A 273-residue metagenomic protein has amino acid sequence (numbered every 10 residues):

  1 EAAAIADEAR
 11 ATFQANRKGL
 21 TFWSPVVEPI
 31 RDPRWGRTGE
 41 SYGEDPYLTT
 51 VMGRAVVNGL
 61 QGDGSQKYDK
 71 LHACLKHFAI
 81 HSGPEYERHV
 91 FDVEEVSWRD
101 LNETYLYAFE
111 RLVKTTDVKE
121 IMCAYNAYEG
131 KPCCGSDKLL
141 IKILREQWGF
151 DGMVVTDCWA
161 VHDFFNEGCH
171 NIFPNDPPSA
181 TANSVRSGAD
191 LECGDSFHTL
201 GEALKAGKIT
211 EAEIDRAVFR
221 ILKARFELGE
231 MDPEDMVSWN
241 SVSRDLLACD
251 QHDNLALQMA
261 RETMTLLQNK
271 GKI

Functional and structural regions predicted by a protein language model:
E1-I273: Glycoside hydrolase catalytic-domain context in secreted enzymes
